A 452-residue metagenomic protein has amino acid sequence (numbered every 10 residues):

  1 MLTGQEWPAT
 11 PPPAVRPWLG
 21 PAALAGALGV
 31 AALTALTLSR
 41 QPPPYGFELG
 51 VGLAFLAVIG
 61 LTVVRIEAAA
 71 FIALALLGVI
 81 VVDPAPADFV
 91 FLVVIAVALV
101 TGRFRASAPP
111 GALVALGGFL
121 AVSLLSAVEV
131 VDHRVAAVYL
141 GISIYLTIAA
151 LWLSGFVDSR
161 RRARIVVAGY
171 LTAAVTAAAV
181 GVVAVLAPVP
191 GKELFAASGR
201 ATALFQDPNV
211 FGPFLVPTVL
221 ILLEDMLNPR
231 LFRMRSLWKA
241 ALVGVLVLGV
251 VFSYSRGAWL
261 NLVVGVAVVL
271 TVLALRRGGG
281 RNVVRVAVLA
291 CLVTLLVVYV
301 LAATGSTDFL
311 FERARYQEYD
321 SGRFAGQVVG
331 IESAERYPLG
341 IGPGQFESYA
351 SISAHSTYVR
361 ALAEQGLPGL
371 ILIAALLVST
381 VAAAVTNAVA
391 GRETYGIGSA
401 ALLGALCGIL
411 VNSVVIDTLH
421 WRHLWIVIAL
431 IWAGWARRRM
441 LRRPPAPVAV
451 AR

Functional and structural regions predicted by a protein language model:
W18-T101, L125, E129, I409 (+1 more regions): N-terminal signal-anchor transmembrane segment
L28-A31, A54-I59, L120-L125, Y145-I148 (+5 more regions): Alpha-helical transmembrane segments of multi-pass inner-membrane proteins
G29-A31, I95-A98, L402-L410, D417-R452: Transmembrane alpha-helices of multi-pass inner-membrane enzymes
L36-G46, V81-F89, H133-V138, Q206-N209 (+3 more regions): Helix-loop-helix junctions and helix-breaking kinks within/between transmembrane helices of multi-pass membrane
L56-L61, V94-A108, V114-A179, V411: Transmembrane alpha-helical segments and their membrane-water interfaces
A179, V183-P188, F252, L270-E318 (+1 more regions): A membrane-periplasm/extracellular boundary helix in multi-pass inner-membrane enzymes that assemble envelope glycans
G191, F311-P368, A384-T394: Long extracytoplasmic/lumenal interhelical loops at the membrane interface of multi-pass membrane proteins
T271, L367-I409, W435-A436: Hydrophobic transmembrane alpha-helices and their immediate junctions
